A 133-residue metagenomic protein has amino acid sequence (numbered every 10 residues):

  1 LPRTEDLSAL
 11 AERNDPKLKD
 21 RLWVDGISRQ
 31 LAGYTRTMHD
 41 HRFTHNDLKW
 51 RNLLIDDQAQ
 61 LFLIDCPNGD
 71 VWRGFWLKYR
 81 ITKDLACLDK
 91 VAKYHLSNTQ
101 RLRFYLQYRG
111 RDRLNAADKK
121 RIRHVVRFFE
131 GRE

Functional and structural regions predicted by a protein language model:
L1-D25: Conserved structural core of kinase catalytic domains
D6-A9, H39, W72: Short acidic/glycine-rich loop or secondary-structure boundary segments that cap or lie
D40-W50: Catalytic-loop of the protein kinase fold
N52-I64: Conserved protein kinase catalytic/activation segment
F62-E130: C-lobe/activation-segment region of protein kinase-like
